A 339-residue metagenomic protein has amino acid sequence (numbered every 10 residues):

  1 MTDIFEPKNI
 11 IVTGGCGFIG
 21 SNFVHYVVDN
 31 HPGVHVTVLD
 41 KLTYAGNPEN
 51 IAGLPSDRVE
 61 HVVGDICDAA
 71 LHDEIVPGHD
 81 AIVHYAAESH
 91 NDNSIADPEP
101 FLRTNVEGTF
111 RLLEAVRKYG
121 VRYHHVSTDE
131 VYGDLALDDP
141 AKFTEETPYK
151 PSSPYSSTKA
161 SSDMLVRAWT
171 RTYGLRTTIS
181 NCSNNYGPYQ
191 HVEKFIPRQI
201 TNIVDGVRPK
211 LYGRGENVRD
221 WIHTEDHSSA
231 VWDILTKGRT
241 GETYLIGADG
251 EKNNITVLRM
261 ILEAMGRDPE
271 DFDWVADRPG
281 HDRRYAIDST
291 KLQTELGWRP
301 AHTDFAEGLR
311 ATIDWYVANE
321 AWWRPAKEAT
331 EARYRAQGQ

Functional and structural regions predicted by a protein language model:
M1-N185, A311, W315-N319, P325 (+1 more regions): N-terminal Rossmann-like NAD(P)+-binding domain of SDR-like oxidoreductases, especially those catalyzing
I10-I11, F23, G64, A81 (+1 more regions): C-terminal substrate-binding subdomain of Rossmann-fold SDR/epimerase-dehydratase oxidoreductases
V27, L112, W169, Q199-I203 (+1 more regions): A short, amphipathic alpha-helix embedded in the catalytic core of nucleotide-handling enzymes
P48-I51, D73, L135-D139, Q190-E193 (+3 more regions): Short aromatic-enriched loop/helix-cap "lid" or pocket-rim segments at secondary-structure transitions that line
A70, D92, E99, F110 (+6 more regions): Residues in well-ordered alpha-helical elements
E99, I200, R219: Short alpha-helical segment that forms part of, or immediately flanks, the ligand-binding pocket in carbohydrate-active
P140, P151-T158, P188, V192-I196 (+1 more regions): The catalytic Tyr-centered alpha-helix of NAD(P)H-dependent dehydrogenases
S161, L165, W169, Q199 (+2 more regions): Hydrophobic alpha-helix immediately C-terminal to the catalytic Tyr-X-X-X-Lys motif of short-chain
